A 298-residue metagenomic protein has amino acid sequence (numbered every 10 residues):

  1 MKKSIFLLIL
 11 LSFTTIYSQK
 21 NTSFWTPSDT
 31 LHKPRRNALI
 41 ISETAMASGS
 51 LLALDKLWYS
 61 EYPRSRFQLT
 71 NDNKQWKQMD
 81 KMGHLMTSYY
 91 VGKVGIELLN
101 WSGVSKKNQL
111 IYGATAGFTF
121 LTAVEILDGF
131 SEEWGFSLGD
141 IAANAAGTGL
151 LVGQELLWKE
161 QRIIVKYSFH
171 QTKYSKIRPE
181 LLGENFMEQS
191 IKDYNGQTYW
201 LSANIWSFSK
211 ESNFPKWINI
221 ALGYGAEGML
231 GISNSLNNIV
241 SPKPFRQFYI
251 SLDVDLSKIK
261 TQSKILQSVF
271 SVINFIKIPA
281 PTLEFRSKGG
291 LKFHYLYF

Functional and structural regions predicted by a protein language model:
L7-K81, L85-G92, I96-V104, Q161 (+4 more regions): N-terminal targeting leaders of membrane proteins
M46-S50, L110-G129, A145-T148: Small-polar-interrupted transmembrane alpha-helices in polytopic inner-membrane proteins
H84-V91, D128-E155, F248-Y249: Alpha-helical transmembrane segments that form the membrane-embedded catalytic/substrate-binding core of multi-pass
E97-G103, V152-L157, A203-S212, L256-Q262: Outer-membrane beta-barrel proteins
A116, F120, I163-V165, K216-L222 (+1 more regions): Transmembrane beta-strands of outer-membrane beta-barrel proteins
G149-G153, Y199-I205, I250-L256, L291-Y295: Residues on the lipid-exposed face of transmembrane beta-strands in outer-membrane beta-barrel proteins
F169-K173, Y224-L230, L256-K258: Transmembrane beta-strands of outer-membrane beta-barrel pores
D193-Y199, K216, P242-F248: Residues that define the transmembrane beta-barrel architecture of outer-membrane proteins
